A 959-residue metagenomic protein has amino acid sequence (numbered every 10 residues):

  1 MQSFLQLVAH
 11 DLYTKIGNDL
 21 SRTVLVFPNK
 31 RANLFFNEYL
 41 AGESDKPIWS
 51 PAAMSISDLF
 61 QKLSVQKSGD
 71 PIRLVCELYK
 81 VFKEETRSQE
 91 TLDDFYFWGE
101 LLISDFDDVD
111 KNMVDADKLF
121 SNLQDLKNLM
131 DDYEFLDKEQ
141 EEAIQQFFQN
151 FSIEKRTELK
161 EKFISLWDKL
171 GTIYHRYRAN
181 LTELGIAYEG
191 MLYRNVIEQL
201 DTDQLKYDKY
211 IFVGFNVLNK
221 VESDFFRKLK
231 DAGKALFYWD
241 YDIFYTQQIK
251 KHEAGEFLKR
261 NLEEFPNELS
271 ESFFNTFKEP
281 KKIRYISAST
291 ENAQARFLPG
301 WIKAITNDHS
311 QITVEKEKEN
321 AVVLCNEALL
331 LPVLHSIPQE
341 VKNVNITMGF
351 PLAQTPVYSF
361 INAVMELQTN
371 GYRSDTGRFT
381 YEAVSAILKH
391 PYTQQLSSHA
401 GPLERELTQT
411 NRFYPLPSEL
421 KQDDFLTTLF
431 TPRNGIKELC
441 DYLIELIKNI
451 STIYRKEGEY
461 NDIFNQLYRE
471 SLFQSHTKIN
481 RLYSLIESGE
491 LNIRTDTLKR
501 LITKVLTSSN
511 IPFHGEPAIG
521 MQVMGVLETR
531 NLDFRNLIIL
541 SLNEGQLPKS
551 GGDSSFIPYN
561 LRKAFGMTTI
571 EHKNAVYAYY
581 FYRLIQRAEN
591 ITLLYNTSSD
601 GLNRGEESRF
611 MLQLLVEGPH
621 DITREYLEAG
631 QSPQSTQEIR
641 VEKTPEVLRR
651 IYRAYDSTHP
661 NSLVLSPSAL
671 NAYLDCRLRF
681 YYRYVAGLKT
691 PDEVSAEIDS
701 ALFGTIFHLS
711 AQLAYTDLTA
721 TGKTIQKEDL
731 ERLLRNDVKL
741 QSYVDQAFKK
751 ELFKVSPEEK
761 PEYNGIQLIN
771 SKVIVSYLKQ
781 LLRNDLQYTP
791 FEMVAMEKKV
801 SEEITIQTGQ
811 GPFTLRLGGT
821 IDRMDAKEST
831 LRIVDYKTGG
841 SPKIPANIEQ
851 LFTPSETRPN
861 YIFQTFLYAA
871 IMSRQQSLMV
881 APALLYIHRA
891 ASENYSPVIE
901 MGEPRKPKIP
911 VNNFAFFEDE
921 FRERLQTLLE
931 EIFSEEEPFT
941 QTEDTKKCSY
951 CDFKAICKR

Functional and structural regions predicted by a protein language model:
M1-N560, P619-R624, F703, D717-V775 (+2 more regions): Nucleic acid-machinery interaction/catalytic patches
V24, Q422, L612-D717, Q926 (+5 more regions): C-terminal, charged and often intrinsically disordered regions of DNA end-processing helicases and nucleases
L269-F273, F277, N345-G349, P691 (+2 more regions): Short helix/strand-bridging catalytic loops that position acidic/His residues to coordinate divalent metals and engage
F273-N275, S555-L561, R677-K689, F748-F753 (+3 more regions): Active-site-adjacent bridging/hinge elements
Y392, M567-G618, Y868, L925-F953: C-terminal accessory regions
T529, A575-I591, L851-Y886: Metal-dependent nuclease catalytic cores in nucleic-acid-processing enzymes, especially RNase H-like/related
Q631, T857-R858, L867-R959: Metal-dependent nuclease catalytic regions and adjoining charged, substrate-binding loops involved in nucleic-acid end
A795-Q875: Non-catalytic protein-protein interaction segments used by genome-maintenance enzymes to assemble and couple activities
